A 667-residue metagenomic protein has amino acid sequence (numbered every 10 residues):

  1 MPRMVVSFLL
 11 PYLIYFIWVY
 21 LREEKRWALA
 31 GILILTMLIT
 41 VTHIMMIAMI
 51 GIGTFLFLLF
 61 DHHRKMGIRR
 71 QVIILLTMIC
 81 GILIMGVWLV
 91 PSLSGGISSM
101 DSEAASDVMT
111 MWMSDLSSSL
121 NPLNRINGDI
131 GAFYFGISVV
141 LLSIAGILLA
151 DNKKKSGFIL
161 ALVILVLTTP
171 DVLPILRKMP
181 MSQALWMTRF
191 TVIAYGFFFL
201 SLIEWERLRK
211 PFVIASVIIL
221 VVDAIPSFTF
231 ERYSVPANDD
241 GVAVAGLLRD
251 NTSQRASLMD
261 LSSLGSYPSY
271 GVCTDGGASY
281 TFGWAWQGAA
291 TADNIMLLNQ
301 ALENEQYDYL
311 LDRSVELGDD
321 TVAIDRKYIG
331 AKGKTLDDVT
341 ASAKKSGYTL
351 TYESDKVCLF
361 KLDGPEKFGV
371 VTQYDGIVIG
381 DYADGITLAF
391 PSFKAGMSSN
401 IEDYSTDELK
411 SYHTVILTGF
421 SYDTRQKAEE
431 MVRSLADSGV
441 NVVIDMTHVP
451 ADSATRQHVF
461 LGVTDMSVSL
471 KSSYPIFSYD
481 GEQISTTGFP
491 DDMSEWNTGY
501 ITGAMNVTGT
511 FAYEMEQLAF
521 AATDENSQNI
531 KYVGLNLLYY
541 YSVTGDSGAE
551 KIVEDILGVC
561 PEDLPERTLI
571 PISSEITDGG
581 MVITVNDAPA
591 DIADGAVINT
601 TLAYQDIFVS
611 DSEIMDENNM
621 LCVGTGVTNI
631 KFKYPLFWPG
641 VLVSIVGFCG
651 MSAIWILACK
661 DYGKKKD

Functional and structural regions predicted by a protein language model:
M1-L247, D308, D319-I324, A331 (+5 more regions): Membrane-embedded transmembrane-helix bundle of lipid-linked glycan/lipid transferases
W27, R207-K210, I214, E316 (+9 more regions): Ser/Thr- (and often Asn-) enriched beta-sheet segments in non-cytosolic proteins
R64-K65, I126, A331-G333, D524-N526 (+1 more regions): Intrinsically disordered, low-complexity coil segments
G96-D101, D260-Y267, P571-S574: A glycine-rich phosphate-binding loop feature that marks nucleotide/adenosyl-phosphate handling sites
I218-N526, G534-G548: Extracytoplasmic
C358-F360, L518, N529, M581 (+1 more regions): Short beta-strand micro-motifs in enzyme catalytic cores
G380-Y382, E562-D667: Active-site-proximal, structured, solvent-exposed surfaces of multi-pass membrane proteins that position macromolecular
D546-P561: Short amphipathic C-terminal alpha-helix that caps PH/PH-like domains
